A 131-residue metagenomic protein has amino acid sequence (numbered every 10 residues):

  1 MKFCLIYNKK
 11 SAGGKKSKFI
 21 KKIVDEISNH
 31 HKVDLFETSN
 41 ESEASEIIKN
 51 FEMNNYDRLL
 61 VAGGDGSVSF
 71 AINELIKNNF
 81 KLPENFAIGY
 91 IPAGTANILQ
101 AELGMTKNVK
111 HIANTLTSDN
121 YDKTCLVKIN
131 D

Functional and structural regions predicted by a protein language model:
M1-A62, N73-E74, K110-H111: ATP/NTP phosphate-donor binding region
I6, T38, M53, I76-D131: Catalytic core of DAGKc-family lipid kinases
S11, V68, T95: Short, glycine/acidic-enriched loop or turn micro-motifs at the edges of active sites
G14, A71, T117-N120: A ubiquitous, low-specificity "background" feature that marks scattered single residues across proteins without
A44, G66-A71, I98, T124: Short glycine/serine/threonine-rich phosphate/pyrophosphate-binding segments that cradle anionic phosphate groups
G63, S67-V68, N79: Catalytic-core segments of thiol-dependent peptidases
